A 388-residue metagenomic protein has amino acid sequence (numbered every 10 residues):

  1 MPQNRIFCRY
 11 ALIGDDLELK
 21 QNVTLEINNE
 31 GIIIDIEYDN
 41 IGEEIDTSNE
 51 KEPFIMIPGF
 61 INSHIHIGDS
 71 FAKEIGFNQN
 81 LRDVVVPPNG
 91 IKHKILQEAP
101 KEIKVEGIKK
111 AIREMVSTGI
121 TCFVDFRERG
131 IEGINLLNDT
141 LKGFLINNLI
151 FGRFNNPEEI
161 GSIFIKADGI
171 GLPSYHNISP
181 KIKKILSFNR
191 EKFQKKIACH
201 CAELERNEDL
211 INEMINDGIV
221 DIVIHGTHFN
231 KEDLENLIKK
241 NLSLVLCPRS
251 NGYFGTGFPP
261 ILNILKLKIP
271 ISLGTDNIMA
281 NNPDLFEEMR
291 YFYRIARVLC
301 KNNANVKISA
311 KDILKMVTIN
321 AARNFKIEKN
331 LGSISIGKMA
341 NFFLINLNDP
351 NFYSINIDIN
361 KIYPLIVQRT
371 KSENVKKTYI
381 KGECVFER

Functional and structural regions predicted by a protein language model:
M1-E43, E383: N-terminal metal-binding scaffold of metallo-dependent hydrolase/deaminase domains
P2-C8, N40-P87: Replace "His-x-His-based motif
E26, I55-M56, K73-F144: Alpha-helical scaffold segments that flank or form the walls of functional sites
S70-E106, E205-V220, S243, Y291-I308: Active-site gating loops and adjacent loop-to-helix segments of metal-dependent hydrolytic enzymes
E114, T118-H176, P180-K181, F193: Mid-domain alpha/beta scaffold segments of enzyme catalytic cores
N148, E158, I163-M279: Active-site core of metal-dependent hydrolases
D217-G218, L262-N351: His/Asp/Glu-enriched, well-ordered alpha-helical/loop segment that forms or immediately abuts the divalent-metal
M339-R388: C-terminal cap of metal-dependent C-N hydrolases
